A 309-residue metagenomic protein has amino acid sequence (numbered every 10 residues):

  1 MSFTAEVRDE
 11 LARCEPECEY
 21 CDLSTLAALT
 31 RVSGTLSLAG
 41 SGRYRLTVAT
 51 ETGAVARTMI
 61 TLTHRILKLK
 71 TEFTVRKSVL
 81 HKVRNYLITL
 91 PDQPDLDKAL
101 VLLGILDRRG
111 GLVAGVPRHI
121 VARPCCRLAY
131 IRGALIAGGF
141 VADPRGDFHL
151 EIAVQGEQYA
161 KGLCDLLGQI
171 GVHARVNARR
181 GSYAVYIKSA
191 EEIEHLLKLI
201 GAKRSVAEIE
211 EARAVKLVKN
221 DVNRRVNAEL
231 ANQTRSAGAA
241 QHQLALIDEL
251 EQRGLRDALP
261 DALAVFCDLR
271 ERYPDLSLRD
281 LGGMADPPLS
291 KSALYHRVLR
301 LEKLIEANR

Functional and structural regions predicted by a protein language model:
M1-V101: N-terminal low-complexity or simple alpha-helical regulatory segments that function as activation/interaction modules
E15-L23, I120-R127, D257-D261: Structural motif
S24-V32, A129-A137, D268: Short, hydrophobic/amphipathic alpha-helical patches that form generic packing surfaces within helical domains
S41-L46, R145-D147, S277-R279: Short acidic, hydrophobic short linear motifs in intrinsically disordered regions
V48-T50, E151-V154, M284-L289: Short helix-coil junctions and helix-kink-helix linkers
A56-R57, T61-K82, L87-E210: DNA-contacting interfaces and partner/effector-binding or oligomerization modules in DNA-centric proteins
E194-H195, L199-L301: Extended mid-to-C-terminal alpha-helical interaction segments
K303-R309: Short, Lys/Arg-enriched C-terminal cap helix and immediately downstream tail that follows
